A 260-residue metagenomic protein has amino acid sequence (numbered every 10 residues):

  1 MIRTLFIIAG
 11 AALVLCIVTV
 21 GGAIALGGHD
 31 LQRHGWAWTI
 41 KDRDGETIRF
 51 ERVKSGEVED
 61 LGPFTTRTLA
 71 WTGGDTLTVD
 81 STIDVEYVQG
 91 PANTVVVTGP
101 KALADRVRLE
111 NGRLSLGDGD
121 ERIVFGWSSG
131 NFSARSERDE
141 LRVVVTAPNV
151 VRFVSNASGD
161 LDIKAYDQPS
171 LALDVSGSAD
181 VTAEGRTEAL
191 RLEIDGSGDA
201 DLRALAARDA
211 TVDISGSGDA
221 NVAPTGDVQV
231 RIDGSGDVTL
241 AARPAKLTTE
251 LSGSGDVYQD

Functional and structural regions predicted by a protein language model:
I2-D80, D84-N156, K164-D167, E184-E188 (+2 more regions): Acidic (Asp/Glu) and glycine-rich low-complexity loops/linkers that are typically intrinsically disordered
A157-G159, A179: Internal active-site segments that recognize and position negatively charged phosphoryl groups and nucleotide moieties
A172: Active-site-proximal, Lys/Arg-enriched surface segment that forms a nucleic-acid-binding/basic interface patch
V181-D260: Short, surface-exposed interaction patches in beta-rich subdomains that mediate adhesion/assembly near membranes
